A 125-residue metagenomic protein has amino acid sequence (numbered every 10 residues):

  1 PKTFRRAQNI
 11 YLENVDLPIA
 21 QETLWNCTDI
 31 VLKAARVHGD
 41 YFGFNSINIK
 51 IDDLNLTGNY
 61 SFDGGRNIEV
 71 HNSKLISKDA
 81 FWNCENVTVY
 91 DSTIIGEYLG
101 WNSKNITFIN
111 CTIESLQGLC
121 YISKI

Functional and structural regions predicted by a protein language model:
P1-I125: Long, distal/terminal scaffolding or interaction modules with repetitive or compositionally biased sequence
